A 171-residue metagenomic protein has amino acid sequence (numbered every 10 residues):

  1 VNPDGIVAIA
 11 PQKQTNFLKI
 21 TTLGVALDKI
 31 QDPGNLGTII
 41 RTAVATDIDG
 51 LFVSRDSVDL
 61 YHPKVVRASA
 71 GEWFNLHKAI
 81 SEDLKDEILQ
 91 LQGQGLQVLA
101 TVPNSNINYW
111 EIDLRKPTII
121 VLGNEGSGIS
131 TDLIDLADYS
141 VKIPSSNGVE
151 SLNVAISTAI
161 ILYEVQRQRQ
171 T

Functional and structural regions predicted by a protein language model:
V1-L18: Extended, non-globular alpha-helical segments
A8, A45-T46, L60, V65-W73 (+1 more regions): Structured adenosyl-cofactor binding patch, chiefly the S-adenosyl-L-methionine
I9-P11, D28, V102, L122-G123: Short beta-strand segments
Q12-Q14, D56-V58, S127: Short glycine-enriched loops at secondary-structure junctions
F17-S105: RNA substrate-binding interface of SAM-dependent RNA methyltransferases
E87-Q90, Y109, S151-A155: Short, charged, surface-exposed secondary-structure boundary motifs
L99-V149: Active-site/ligand-binding-proximal alpha/beta "capping" segment
